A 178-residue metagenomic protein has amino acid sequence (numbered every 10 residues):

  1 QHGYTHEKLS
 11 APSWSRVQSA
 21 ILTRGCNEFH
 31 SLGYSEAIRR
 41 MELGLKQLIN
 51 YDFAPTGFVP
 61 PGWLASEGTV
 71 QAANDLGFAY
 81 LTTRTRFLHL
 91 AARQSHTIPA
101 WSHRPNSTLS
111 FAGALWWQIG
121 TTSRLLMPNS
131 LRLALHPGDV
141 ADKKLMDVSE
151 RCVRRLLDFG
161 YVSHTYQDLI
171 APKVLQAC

Functional and structural regions predicted by a protein language model:
Q1-G68, S130-L135: Metal-dependent polysaccharide deacetylase catalytic core of the NodB/CE4 family, i.e., the active-site-bearing domain
E7, Y34-S35, V59-G68, H89 (+3 more regions): Acidic-and-aromatic substrate-binding clefts and catalytic sites of carbohydrate-active enzymes
S13-I21, L109-I119, C178: Short helical patches
M41-L45, V70, M146-R154: Generic structural signal for well-ordered alpha-helices, preferentially at hydrophobic/aromatic core positions
N74-L115, G160-Q167: His/Asp/Glu-enriched short active-site or ligand-binding loop at hydrolase and phosphoryl-transfer sites
Y80, S130, L135-C178: C-terminal domain-boundary segment and adjacent tail
Q94-K144: A conserved mid-domain beta-alpha-beta active-site/ligand-binding segment of alpha/beta enzyme cores
